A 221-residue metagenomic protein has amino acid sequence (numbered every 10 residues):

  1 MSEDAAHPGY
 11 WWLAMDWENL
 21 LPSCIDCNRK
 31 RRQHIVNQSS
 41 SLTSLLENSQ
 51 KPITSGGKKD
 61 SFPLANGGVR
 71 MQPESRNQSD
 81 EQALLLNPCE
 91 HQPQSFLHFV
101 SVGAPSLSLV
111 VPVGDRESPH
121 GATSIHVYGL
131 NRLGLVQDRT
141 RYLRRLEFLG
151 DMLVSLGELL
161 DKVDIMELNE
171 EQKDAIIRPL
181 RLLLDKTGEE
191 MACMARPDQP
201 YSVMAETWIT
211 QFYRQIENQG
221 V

Functional and structural regions predicted by a protein language model:
M1-P22, R31-A65: Histidine-centered nuclease catalytic patch
D4, E74-R76, G129: Residue-level signal for well-ordered alpha-helical segments
D26: Short, cysteine/histidine-rich loop/knuckle motifs that typically chelate Zn2+
R29-K30, A104: Short, solvent-exposed loop/turn segments at secondary-structure junctions
L64-S106: Long, low-complexity, intrinsically disordered segments enriched in glycines and aromatic residues
F99-V221: C-terminal, charged low-complexity interaction regions
